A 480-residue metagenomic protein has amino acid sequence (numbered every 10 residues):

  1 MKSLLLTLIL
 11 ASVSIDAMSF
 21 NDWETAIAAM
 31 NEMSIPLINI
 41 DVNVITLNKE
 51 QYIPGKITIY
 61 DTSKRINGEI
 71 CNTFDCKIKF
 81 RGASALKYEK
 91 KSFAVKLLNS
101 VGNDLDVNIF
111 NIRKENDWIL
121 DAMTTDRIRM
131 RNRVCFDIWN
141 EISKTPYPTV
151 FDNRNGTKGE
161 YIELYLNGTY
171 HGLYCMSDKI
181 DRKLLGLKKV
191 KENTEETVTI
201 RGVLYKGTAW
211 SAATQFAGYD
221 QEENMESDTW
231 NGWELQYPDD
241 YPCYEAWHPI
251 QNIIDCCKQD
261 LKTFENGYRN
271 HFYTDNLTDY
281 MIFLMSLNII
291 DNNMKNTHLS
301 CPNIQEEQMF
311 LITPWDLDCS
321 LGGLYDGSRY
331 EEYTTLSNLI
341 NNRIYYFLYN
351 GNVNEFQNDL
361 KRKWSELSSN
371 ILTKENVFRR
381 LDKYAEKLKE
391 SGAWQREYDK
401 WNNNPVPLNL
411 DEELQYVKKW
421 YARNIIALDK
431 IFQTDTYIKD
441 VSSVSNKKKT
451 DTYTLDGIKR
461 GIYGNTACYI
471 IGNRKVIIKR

Functional and structural regions predicted by a protein language model:
M1-L5, R480: Positively charged n-region of N-terminal signal peptides that target proteins for export
S12-S14: N-terminal signal peptide c-region/cleavage motif recognized by signal peptidases
M18-V134: Conserved NTP-binding catalytic cores of kinases and kinase-like/nucleotidyltransferase enzymes across multiple kinase
I35, F74, S84, Y88 (+3 more regions): Middle-to-C-terminal accessory/interaction subdomains
N99-G102, I112-T125, P146, N155-T157 (+2 more regions): Internal "kinase-insert"/substrate-recognition segments embedded within catalytic cores of ATP-dependent enzymes
D291, L360, D435-V441, G457 (+1 more regions): Terminal processing/anchoring signals of secreted or surface-associated proteins and related intramolecular
K430-D456: Residue-level detector of functionally pivotal "anchor" positions at catalytic/ligand-binding pockets or at interdomain
C468-R480: C-terminal tail/sorting-segment detector
